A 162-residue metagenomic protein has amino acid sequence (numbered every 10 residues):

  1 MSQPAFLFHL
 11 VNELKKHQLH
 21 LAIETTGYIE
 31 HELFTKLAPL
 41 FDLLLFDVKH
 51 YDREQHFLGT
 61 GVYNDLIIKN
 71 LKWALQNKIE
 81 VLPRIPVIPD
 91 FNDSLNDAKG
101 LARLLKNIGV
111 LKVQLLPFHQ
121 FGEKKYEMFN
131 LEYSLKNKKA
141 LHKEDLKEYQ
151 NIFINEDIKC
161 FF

Functional and structural regions predicted by a protein language model:
M1-L116, F121: Conserved AdoMet/S-adenosylmethionine-binding subsite of the radical SAM
V87-F162: Auxiliary Fe-S-binding modules of radical SAM enzymes
